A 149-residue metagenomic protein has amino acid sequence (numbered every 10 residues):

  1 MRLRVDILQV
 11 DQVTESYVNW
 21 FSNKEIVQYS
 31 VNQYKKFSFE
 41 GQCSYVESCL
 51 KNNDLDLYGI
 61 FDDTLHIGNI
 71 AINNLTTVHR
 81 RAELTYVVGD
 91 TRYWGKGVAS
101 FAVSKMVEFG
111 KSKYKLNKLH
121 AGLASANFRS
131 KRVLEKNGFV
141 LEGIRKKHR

Functional and structural regions predicted by a protein language model:
M1-C43: A short, well-structured alpha-helix characteristic of acyl/acetyltransferase catalytic modules
M1-V13, S22-N23, L57, F61-R149: Acyl-donor (CoA/ACP) binding surface of acyl/acetyltransferases
E40, S44, F101-S104: Short, contiguous clusters of charged residues that form electrostatic/catalytic patches at enzyme active sites, used
V46-E47, K131: Short amphipathic alpha-helical segments and helix-helix/interface helices
S48-D54: Short loop/turn motifs at secondary-structure junctions and domain boundaries
